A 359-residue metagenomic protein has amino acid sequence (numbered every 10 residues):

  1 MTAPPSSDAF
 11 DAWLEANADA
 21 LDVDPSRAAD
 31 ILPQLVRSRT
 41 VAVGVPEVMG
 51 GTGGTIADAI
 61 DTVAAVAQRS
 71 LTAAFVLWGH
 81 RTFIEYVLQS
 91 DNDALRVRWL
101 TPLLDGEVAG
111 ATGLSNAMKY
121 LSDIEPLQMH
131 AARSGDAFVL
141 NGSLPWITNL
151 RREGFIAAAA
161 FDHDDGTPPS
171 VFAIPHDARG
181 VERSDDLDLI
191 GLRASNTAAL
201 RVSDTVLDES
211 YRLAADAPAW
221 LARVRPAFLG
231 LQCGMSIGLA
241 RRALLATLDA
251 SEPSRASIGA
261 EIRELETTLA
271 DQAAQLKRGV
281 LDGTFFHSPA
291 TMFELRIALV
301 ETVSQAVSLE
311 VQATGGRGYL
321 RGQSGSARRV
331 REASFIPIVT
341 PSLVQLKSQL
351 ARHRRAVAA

Functional and structural regions predicted by a protein language model:
E15-V23, E252, A270-S304, S308-R321: C-terminal helix-coil-helix/basic helical segment that borders enzyme active sites and/or dimer interfaces and provides
R27, R225-F228, Q232, S257 (+3 more regions): Non-transmembrane, amphipathic alpha-helical segments
R27-N141, T148: Glycine-rich flavin
T62, L140-G142, F172, V202 (+2 more regions): Buried hydrophobic positions in well-ordered alpha/beta secondary-structure cores of metabolic enzymes
S143-A178: DPxDG-like acidic metal-binding loop motif
L187-A270: Glycine-rich beta->alpha junctions and the first turn(s) of the following alpha-helix
G238, R263-A270, F293, I297-S304 (+1 more regions): Generic structural signal for well-ordered, non-transmembrane alpha-helical segments in soluble/cytosolic regions
G316-A359: Glycine-rich phosphate/cofactor-binding loops in nucleotide/flavin-utilizing enzymes
